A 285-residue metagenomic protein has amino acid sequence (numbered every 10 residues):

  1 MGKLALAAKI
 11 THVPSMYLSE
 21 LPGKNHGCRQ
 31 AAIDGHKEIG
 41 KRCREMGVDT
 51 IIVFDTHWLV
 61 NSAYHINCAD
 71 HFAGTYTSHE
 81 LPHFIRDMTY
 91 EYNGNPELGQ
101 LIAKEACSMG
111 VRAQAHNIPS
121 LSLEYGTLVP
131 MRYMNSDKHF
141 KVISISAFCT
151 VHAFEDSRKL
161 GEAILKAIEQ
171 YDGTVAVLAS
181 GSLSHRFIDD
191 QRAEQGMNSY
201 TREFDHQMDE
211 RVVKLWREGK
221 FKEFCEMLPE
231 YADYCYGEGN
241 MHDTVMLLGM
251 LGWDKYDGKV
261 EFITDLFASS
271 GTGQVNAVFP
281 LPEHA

Functional and structural regions predicted by a protein language model:
M1-D49, N61-K159, Q170, D190-A285: Flexible, D/E/H-enriched segments
D49-D55, G173-L183: Beta-strand elements within well-structured catalytic alpha/beta cores of enzymes that handle phosphate/sulfate esters
L59-N61, S184-F187: Short, active-site-adjacent cap segments at secondary-structure transitions
A147-T150, S180-S184: Histidine- and/or cysteine-centered catalytic micro-motif in compact active-site loops
E162-V175: Non-transmembrane, aqueous-exposed alpha-helical and coiled segments at domain scale
V175, R186-Q191: Short conserved catalytic/interaction loops centered on acidic-Pro-aromatic/His motifs
